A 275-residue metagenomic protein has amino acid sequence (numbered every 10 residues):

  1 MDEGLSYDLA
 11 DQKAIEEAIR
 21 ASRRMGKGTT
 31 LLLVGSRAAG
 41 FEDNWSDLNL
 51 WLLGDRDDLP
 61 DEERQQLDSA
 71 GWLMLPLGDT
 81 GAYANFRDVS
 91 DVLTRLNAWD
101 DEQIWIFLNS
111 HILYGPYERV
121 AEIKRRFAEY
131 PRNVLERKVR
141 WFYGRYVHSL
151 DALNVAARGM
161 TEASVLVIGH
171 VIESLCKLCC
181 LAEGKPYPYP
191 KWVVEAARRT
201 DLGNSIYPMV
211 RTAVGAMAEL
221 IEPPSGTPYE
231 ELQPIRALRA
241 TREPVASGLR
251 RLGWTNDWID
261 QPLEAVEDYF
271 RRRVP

Functional and structural regions predicted by a protein language model:
M1, G28, P60-E62, P188 (+1 more regions): Extended interaction regions within the primary functional domain
M1-L31: Helical scaffold of the NTase/Pol beta-like nucleotidyltransferase catalytic core
D2-A14, E63-M160, L263, E267-D268 (+1 more regions): Conserved NTP/Mg2+-binding pocket subregion across the NTase superfamily
A18-G26, L67, G71, V245 (+1 more regions): Hydrophobic, Leu/Ile/Phe/Ala-enriched alpha-helical segments that form helix-helix packing faces
I19-R24, T29-L33, A38-A39, L48-W51 (+3 more regions): Ligand-binding pocket scaffold of soluble enzyme catalytic domains
T30-R87: Catalytic metal-binding acidic patch
L59-D61, L93, K185: Intrinsically disordered, low-complexity acidic/polar segments
F127-P275: Conserved nucleotidyltransferase catalytic core and NTase-mimicking acidic/glycine-rich helix/loop elements in nucleic
